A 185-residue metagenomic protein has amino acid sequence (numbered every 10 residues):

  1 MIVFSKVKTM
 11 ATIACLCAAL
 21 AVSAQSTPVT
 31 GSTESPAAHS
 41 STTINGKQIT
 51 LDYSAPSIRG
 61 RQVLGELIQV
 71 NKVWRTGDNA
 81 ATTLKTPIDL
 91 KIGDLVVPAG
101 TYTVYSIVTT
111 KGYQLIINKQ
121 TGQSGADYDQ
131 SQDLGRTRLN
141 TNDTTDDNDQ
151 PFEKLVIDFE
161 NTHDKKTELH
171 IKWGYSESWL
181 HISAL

Functional and structural regions predicted by a protein language model:
I2-A11: Bacterial N-terminal signal peptides that target proteins for export
I13-C17: Classic N-terminal secretory signal peptides
A19-S23: N-terminal signal peptide c-region/cleavage motif recognized by signal peptidases
Q25-Q69, T121-L185: Primarily secretory-pathway and cell-envelope proteins
R75-D127: Mid-length scaffold segments of soluble, non-membrane domains
